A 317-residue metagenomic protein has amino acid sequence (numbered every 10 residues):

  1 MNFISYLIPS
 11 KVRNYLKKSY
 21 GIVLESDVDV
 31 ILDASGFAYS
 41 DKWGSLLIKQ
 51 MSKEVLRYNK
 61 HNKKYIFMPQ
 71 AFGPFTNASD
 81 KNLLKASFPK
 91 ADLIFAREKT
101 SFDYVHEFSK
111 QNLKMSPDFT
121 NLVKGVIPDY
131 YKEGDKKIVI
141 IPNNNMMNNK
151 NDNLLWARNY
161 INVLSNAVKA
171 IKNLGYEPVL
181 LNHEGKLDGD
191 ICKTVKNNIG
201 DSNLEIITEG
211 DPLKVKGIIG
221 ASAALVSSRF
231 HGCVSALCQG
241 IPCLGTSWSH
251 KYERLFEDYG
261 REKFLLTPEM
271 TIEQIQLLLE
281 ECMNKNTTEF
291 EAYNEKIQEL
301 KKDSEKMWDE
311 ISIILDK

Functional and structural regions predicted by a protein language model:
M1-K317: Active-site anion-handling motifs in enzyme catalytic cores
